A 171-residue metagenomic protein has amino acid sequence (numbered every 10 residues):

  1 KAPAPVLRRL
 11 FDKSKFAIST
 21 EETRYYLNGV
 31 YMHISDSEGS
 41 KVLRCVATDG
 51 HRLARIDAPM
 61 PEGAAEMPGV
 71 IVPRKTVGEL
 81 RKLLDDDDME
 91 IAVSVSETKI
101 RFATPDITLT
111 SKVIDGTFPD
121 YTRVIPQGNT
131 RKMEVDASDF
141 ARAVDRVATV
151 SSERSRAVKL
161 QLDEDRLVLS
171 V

Functional and structural regions predicted by a protein language model:
K1-V171: Structural preference for solvent-exposed beta-strand-turn elements and adjacent flexible terminal/loop segments within
